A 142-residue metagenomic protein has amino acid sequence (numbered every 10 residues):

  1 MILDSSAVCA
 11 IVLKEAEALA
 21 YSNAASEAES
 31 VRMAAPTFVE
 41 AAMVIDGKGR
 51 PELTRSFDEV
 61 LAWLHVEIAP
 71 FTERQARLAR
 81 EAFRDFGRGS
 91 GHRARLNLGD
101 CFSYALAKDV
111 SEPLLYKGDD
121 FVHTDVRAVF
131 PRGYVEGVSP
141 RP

Functional and structural regions predicted by a protein language model:
M1-M33, D46-E59: Short, well-structured N-terminal submotif of metal-dependent ribonuclease cores
L3-D4, M33-A34, L96-N97, F130-P142: Histidine- and aromatic-rich ligand-binding microenvironments
A42, K48-R74: Active-site-proximal, substrate-binding regions of enzyme catalytic domains and RNA-binding/basic surfaces
K48-E52, F86-R88, P131-V135: Short, hinge-like loop/turn segments at secondary-structure boundaries
I68-P113: Active-site neighborhoods of divalent-metal-dependent phosphate/nucleic-acid chemistry enzymes
Y104, K108-P142: Acidic, PIN/NYN-like endoribonuclease modules and their adjacent C-terminal/linker elements
